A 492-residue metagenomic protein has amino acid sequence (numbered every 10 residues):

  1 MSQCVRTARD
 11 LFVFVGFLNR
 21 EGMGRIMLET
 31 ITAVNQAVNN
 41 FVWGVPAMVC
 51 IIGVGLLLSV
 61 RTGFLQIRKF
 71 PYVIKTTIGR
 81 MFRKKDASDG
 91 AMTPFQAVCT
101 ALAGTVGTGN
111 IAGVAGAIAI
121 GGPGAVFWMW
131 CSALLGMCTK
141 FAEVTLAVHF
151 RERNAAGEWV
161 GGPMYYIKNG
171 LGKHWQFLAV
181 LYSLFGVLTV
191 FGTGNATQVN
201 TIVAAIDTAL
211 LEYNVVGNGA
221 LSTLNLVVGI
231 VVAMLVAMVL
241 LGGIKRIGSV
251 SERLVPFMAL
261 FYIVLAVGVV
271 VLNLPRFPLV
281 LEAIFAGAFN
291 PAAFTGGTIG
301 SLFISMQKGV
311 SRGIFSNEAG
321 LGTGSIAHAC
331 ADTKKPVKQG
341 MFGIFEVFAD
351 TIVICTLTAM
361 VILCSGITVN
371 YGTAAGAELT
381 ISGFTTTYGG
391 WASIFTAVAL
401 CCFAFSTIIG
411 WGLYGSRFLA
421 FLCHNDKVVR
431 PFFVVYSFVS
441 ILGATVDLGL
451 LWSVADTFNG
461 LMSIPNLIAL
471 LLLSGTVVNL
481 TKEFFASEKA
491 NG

Functional and structural regions predicted by a protein language model:
F14, L18-T108, I118-A125, G136 (+3 more regions): N-terminal alpha-helical transmembrane segments of multi-pass membrane transport and channel/translocase proteins
L28-I31, R61-Q66, G109-V114, G192-I202 (+6 more regions): Transmembrane helix-loop junctions in multi-pass membrane proteins
C50, V54-L57, R61-I74, V199-I206 (+4 more regions): Membrane-interface loop-to-helix entry segments
L58-S59, S132-G157, M164, K168-N200 (+3 more regions): Helix-loop-helix module between adjacent transmembrane segments
F64-M92, G116-V126, W130, C138-K173 (+4 more regions): Flexible loop linkers connecting adjacent transmembrane helices in multi-pass alpha-helical membrane transporters
K85-I120, L146-G170, L181-V187, I299-F348: Alpha-helical membrane segments and immediately flanking helix-loop junctions that form or couple to the substrate/ion
E143-A155, V267-A283, F294-G297, C330-T333 (+2 more regions): Extracellular/periplasmic helix-exit of transmembrane alpha-helices
G242-K245, S249-E252, F257-G324, A329 (+1 more regions): Membrane-embedded translocation segments of transport machinery
